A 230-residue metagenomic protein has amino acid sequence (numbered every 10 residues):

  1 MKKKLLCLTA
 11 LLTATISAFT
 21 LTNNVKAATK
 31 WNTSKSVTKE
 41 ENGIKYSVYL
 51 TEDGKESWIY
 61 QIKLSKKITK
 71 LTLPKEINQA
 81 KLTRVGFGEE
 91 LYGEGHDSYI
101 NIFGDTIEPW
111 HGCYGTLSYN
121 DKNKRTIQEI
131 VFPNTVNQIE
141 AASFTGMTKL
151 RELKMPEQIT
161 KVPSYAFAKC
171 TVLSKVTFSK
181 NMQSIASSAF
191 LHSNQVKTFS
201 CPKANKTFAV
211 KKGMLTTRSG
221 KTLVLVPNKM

Functional and structural regions predicted by a protein language model:
M1-L5: Positively charged n-region of N-terminal signal peptides that target proteins for export
T9-T20: Bacterial N-terminal signal peptides
A18-T33: Sec-dependent signal peptide cleavage junction
S34-E41, Y49, M214-T216: Short acidic-hydrophobic surface loop/beta-edge motif
E41-G43, E52-G54, K66-T83, G95-W110 (+5 more regions): Structural signature of tandem-repeat unit edges
E140-S143, P163-A166, S187-A189: Consensus positions within tandem repeat domains that build extended binding/scaffold surfaces
